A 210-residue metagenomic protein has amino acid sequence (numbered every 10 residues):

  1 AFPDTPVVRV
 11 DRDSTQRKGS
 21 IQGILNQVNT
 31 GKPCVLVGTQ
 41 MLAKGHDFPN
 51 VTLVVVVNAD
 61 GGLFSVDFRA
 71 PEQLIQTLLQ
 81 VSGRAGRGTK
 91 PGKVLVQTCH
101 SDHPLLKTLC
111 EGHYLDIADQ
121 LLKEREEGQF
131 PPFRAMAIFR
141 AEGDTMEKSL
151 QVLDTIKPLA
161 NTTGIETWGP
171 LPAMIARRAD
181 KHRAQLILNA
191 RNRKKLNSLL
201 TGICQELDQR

Functional and structural regions predicted by a protein language model:
D4-R9, R17-S65, Q80-R210: Accessory helical-bundle/CTD segments and flexible terminal tails appended to RecA-like ATPase motors
F68-I75: Short, conserved loop/turn and helix-capping segments at secondary-structure boundaries that abut family-defining
